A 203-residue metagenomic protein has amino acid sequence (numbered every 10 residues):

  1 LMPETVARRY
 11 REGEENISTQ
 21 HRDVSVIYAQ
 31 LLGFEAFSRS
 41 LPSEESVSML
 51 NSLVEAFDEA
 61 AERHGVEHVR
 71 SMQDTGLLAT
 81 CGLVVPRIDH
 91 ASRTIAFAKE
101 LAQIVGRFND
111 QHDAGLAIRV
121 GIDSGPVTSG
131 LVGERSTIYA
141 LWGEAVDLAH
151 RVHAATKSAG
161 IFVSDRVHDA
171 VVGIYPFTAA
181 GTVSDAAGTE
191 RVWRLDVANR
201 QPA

Functional and structural regions predicted by a protein language model:
L1-R22, S48: Regulatory cytosolic signal-relay segments
E4, R8, S25, A29-E35: Conserved nucleotide-binding and Mg2+-coordinating catalytic segments in signaling enzymes
A7, F34, M72, L77 (+1 more regions): A generic structural signal for short hydrophobic patches within well-formed alpha-helices
R22, E35-D58, E62, E67-S71: Conserved long alpha-helical elements within nucleotide-processing catalytic cores of c-di-GMP signaling and class III
V24, A29, A60-R93, V105-E144 (+1 more regions): Catalytic core of nucleotidyl cyclases, primarily class III adenylyl/guanylyl cyclases
S46-L53, T94-F97, L101, E144-L148: Hydrophobic alpha-helical membrane-association signature
V105-Q111, D123-S124, E144-D169: Catalytic/regulatory signature loops of cyclic-dinucleotide turnover enzymes and related class III nucleotidyl cyclases
V127-S129, A155-A203: Cytosolic regulatory/linker segments at or just downstream of nucleotide-handling modules in signal-transduction
